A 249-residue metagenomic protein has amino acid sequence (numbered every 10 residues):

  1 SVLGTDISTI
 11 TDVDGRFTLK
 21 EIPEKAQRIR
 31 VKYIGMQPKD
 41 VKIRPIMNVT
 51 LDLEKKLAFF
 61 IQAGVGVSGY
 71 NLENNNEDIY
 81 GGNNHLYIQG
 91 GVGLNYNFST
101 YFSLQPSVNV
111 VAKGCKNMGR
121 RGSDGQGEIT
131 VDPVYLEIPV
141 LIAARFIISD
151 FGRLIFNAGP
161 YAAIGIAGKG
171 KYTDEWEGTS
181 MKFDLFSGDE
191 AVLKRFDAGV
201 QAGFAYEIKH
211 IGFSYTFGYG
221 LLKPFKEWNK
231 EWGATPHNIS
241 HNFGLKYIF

Functional and structural regions predicted by a protein language model:
V2-G4, R28-V41: A short, solvent-exposed loop/turn motif at the edges and junctions of modular extracellular/periplasmic domains
T5-R16: Short, acidic Ser/Thr/Gly-rich low-complexity loop/linker segments typical of extracellular and cell-surface proteins
N48-G91: Short glycine/proline- and aromatic-enriched beta-strand/turn motifs that initiate or cap beta-hairpins
E54-K56, N97-S99, V111, I147-F151 (+1 more regions): Outer-membrane beta-barrel channels and translocator barrels
L57, G82-I88, D132-I138, G152 (+3 more regions): Residues that define the transmembrane beta-barrel architecture of outer-membrane proteins
I61-V67, I88-F98, V108-V110, I138-A144 (+4 more regions): Residues on the lipid-exposed face of transmembrane beta-strands in outer-membrane beta-barrel proteins
E73-Y80, S123-T130, F186-E190, E227-G233: Extracellular loop and loop/strand-boundary signature of outer-membrane beta-barrel proteins
K113-K116, G188-F249: Predominantly the C-terminal beta-signal and adjacent terminal strand-loop region of outer-membrane beta-barrel
